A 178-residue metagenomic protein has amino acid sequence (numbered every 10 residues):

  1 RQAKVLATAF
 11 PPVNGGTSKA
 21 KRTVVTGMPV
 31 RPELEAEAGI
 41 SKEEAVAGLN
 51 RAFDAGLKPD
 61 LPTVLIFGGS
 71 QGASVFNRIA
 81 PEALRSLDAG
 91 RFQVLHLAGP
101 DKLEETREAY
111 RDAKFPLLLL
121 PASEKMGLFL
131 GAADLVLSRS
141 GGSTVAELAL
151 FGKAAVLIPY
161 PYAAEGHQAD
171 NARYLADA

Functional and structural regions predicted by a protein language model:
R1, A73-I79, S140, T144-E147: Short glycine/serine/threonine-rich phosphate/pyrophosphate-binding segments that cradle anionic phosphate groups
R1-E43, L49-D54: Active-site-proximal region of nucleotide-activated glycan assembly enzymes, centered on histidine/acidic-rich loops
Q2-A3, S18-K21, G90, A113-F115 (+2 more regions): Short, structured coil segments at secondary-structure junctions
A9-K19, E105, T144-V145, E165-A172: Short, glycine/polar-rich helix-capping loops at beta-to-alpha or helix-loop-helix junctions that flank or form
P11, G69, G99, S140-G142 (+1 more regions): Short glycine-/small-residue-rich Rossmann-like dinucleotide-binding loops
V25-T26, L120, I158: Hydrophobic residues at beta-strand termini and immediately following loops that shape nucleotide-binding pockets
G39-V136, A169-R173, D177: Donor-nucleotide binding loops and adjacent catalytic segments primarily of GT-B fold Leloir glycosyltransferases
M126-Q168: A donor-sugar binding/catalytic signature common to diverse glycosyltransferases and related nucleotide-sugar
